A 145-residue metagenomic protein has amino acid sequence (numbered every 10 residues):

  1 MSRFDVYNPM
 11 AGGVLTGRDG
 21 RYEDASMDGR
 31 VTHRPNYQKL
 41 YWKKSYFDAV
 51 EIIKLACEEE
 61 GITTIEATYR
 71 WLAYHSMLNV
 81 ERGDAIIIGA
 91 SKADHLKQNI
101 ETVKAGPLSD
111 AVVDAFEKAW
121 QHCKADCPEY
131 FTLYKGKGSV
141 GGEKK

Functional and structural regions predicted by a protein language model:
M1-A56, E129-K145: Glycine-rich, positively charged active-site loop/lid region within alpha/beta enzyme cores that binds and organizes
V6, E66, S109-V112: A generic structural-conservation signal
P9, K39-A105: Conserved short secondary-structure transition element at the edge of the structured enzyme core that lines
A25, E81-I87, V103-A105, D126-L133 (+1 more regions): Short, charged low-complexity intrinsically disordered segments located at boundaries of structured domains
P35, I62-T64, V113, C127: Intrinsically disordered, low-complexity regions enriched in Ser/Pro/Gly/Gln/His and often acidic
A93-L96, I100-Y134: Extended hydrophobic/aromatic segments used for targeting, binding, or gating
